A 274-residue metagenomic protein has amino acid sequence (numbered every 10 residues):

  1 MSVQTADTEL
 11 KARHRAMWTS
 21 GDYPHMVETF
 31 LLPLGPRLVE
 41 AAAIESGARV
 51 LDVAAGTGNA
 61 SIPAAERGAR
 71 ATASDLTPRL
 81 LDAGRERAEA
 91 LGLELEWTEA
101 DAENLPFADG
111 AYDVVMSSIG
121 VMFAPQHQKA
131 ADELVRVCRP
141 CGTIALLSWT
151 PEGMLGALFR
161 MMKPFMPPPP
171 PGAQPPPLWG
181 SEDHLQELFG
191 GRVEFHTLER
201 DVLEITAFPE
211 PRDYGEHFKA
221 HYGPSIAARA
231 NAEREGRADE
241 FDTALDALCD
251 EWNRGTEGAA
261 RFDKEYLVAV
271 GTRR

Functional and structural regions predicted by a protein language model:
S2-E45, N59, A83, P209 (+2 more regions): Conserved class I S-adenosyl-L-methionine
V3, L178-R274: Conserved Class I S-adenosyl-L-methionine
R49-L105, V114, K129: Class I SAM-dependent methyltransferase SAM/SAH-binding core
S74, S117-V121, L147: Residues lining the SAM
D113-Q128: A short SAM/SAH-binding and catalytic strip from SAM-dependent methyltransferases
Q128-K129, V135, R139-P209, S225 (+1 more regions): Conserved catalytic/acceptor-binding region of the Class I
